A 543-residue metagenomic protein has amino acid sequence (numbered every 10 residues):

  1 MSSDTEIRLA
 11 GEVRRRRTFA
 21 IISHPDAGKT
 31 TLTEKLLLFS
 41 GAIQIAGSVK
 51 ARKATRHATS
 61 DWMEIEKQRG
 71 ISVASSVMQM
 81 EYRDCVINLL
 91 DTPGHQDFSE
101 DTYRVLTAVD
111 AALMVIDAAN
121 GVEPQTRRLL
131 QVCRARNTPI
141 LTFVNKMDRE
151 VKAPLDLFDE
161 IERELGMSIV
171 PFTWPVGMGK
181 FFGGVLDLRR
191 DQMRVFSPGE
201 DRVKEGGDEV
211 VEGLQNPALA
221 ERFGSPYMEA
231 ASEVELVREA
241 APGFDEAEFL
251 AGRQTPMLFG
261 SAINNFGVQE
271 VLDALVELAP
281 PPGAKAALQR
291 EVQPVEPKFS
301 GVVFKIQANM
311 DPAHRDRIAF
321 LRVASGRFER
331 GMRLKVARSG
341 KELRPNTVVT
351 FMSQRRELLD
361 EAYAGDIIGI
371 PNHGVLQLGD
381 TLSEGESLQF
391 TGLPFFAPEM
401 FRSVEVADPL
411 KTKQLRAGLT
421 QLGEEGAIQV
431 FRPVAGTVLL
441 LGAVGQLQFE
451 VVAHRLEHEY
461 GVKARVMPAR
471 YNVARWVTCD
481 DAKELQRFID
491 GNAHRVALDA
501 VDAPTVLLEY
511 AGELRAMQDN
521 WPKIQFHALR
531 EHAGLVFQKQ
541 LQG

Functional and structural regions predicted by a protein language model:
M1-G543: Structural and coupling elements of P-loop NTPases
